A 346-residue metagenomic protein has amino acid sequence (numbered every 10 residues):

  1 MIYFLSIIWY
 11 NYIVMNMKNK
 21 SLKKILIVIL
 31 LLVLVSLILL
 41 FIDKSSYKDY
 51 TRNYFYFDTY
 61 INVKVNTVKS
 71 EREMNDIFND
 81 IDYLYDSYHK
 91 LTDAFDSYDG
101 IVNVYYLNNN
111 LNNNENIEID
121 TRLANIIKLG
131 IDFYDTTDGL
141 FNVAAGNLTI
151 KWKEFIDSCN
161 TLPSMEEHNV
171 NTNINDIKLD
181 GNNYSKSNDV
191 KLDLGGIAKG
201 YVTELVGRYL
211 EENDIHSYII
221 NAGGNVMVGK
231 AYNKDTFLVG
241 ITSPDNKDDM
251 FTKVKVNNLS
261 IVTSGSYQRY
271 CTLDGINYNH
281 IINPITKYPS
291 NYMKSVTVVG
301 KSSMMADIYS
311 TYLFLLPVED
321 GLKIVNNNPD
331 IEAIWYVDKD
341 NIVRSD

Functional and structural regions predicted by a protein language model:
I2-D346: Mature catalytic core of soluble alpha/beta enzymes
